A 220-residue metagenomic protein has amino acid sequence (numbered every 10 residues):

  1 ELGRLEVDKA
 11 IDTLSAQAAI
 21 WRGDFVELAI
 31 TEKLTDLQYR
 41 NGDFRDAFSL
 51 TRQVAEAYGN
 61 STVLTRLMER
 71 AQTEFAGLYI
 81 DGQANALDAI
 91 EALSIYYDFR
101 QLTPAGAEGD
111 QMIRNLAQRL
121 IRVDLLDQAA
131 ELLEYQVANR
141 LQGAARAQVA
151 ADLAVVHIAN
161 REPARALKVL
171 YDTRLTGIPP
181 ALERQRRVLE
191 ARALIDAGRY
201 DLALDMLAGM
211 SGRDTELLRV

Functional and structural regions predicted by a protein language model:
E1-V220: Acidic, polar-rich low-complexity tracts and alpha-helical solenoid repeat scaffolds
